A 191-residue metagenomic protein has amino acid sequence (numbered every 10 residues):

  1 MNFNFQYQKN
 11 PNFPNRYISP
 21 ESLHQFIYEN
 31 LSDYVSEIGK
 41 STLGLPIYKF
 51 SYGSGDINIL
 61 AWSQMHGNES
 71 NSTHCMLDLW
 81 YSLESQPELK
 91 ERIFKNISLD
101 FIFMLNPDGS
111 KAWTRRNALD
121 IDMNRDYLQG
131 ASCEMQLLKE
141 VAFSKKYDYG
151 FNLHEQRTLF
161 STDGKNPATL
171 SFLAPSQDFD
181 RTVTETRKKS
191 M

Functional and structural regions predicted by a protein language model:
M1-I47: Short glycine- and acidic-rich boundary segments immediately preceding or forming the N-terminal edge of structured
K9, D33-V35, S51, L83-P87 (+1 more regions): Residue-level detector of functional hotspots within protein domains
Y28, K40, Y52, R92-F94: Generic structural signal for beta-strand residues in well-ordered domains
Y48-D56: Short beta-strand-to-loop junctions in surface cap/lid or active-site-entrance loops
D56-N58, S70-M191: Active-site/substrate-binding loop(s) of hydrolase catalytic cores
L60-S63: Short hydrophobic beta-strand that contains or immediately precedes a catalytic carboxylate
